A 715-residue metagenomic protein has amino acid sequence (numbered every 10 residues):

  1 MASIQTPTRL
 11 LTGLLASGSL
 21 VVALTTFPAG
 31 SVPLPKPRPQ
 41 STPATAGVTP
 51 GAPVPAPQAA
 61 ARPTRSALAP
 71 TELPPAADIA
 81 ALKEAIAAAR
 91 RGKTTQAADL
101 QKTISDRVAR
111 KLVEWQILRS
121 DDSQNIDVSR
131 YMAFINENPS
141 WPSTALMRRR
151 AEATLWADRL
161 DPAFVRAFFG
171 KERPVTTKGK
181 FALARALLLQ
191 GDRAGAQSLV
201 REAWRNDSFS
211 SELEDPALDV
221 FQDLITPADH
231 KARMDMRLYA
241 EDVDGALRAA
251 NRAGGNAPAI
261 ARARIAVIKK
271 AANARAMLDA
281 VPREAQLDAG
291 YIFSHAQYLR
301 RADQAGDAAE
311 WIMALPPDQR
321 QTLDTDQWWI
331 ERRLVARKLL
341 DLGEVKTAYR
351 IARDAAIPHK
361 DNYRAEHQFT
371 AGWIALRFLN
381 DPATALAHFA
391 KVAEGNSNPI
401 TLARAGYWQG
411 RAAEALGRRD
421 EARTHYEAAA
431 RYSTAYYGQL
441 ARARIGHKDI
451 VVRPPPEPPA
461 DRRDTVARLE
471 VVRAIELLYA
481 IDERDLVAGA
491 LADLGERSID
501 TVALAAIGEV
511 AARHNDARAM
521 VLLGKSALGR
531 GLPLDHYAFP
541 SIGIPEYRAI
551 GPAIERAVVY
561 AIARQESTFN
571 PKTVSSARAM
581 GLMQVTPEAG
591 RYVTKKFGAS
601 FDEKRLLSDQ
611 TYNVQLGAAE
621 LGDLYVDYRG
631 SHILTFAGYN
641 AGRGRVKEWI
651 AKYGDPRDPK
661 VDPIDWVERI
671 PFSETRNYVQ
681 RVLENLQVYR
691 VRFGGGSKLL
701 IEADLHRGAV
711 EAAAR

Functional and structural regions predicted by a protein language model:
T6, F27-I79, R283-E284, R301 (+5 more regions): Proline-rich, low-complexity linker regions of envelope-associated factors in Gram-negative bacteria
L34-R38, A46-Q116, V451-P458, R462-V471 (+1 more regions): N-terminal leader/linker segments that initiate helical-solenoid repeat arrays
L68-P74, A98-V108, R119-D122, M132-P142 (+14 more regions): Solenoid-like repeat scaffolds
A81, A109, E114, R148-A151 (+9 more regions): TPR repeat positional signature
E84, E114-I117, A151, L183 (+9 more regions): Structural register within alpha-helical repeat arrays
A88, D121, L155, L187 (+9 more regions): Residue at a conserved register position within TPR or TPR-like alpha-solenoid repeats
R91, D158-R159, Q190, A240 (+6 more regions): Structural motif corresponding to the intra-repeat A-B loop/turn of tetratricopeptide repeats
W115-Q116, M132-E137, D279, Q304-D307 (+13 more regions): Catalytic glycan-binding domains that act on GlcNAc-containing polysaccharides
